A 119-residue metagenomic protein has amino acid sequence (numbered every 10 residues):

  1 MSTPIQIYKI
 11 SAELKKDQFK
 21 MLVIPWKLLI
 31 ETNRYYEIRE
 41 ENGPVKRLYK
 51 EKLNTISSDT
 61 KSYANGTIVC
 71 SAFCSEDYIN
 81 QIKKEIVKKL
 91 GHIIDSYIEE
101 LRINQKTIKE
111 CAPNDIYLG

Functional and structural regions predicted by a protein language model:
M1-Q18: Short coil-to-beta transition motif at edge beta-strands of beta-rich domains
M1-T3, L29-R34: Short, solvent-exposed coil/turn segments at beta-strand boundaries
I7, Y36-I38, I86: Hydrophobic beta-strand residues in large extracellular and virion-surface proteins
Y8, L28-L29, T60: Assembly/interface hotspot detector across virion components, adhesins/toxins, and nucleic-acid enzymes
M21-E31: Short beta-strand-centered aromatic/proline hotspots
R34-R47: Basic/aromatic-rich interaction segments and small domains that mediate binding to polyanionic partners
P44-G119: Intrinsically disordered, low-complexity, charged/polar segments
